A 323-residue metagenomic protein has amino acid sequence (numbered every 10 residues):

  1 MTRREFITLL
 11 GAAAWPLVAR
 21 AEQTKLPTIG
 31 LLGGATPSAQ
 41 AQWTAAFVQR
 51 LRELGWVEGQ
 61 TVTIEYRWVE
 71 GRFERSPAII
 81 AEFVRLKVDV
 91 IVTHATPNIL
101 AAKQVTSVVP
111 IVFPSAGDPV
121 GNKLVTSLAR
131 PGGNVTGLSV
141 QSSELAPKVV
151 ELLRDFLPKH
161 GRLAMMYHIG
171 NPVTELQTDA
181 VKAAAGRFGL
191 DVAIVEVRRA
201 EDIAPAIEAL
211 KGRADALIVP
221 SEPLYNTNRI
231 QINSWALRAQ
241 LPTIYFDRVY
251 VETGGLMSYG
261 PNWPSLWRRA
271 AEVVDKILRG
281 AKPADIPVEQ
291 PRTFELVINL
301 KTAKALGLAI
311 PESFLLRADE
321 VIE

Functional and structural regions predicted by a protein language model:
M1-E323: Short hydrophobic alpha-helices and adjacent helix-cap/hinge residues
